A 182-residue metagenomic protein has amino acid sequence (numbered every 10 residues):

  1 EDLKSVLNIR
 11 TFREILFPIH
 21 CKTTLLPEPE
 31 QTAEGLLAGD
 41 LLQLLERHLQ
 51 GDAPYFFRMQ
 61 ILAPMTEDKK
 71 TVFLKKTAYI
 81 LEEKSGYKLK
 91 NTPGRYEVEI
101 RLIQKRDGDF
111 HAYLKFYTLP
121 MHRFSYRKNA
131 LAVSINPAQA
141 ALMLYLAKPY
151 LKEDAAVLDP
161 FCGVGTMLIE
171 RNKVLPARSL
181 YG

Functional and structural regions predicted by a protein language model:
E1-F17, I61-Y79, R101-L151: S-adenosyl-L-methionine
E1-Y87, P93: Non-catalytic nucleic-acid substrate-recognition regions in nucleic-acid-modifying enzymes
K22-Q31, K90-E97, F124-A140, A177: Hydrophobic transmembrane alpha-helix bundles
G51-F56, E97, D107-D109, E153-D154 (+1 more regions): A general structural motif
Y87-R101, V157-F161: Short, surface-exposed recognition loops or helix-turn segments adjacent to catalytic cores
I135-N136, L142-G182: Conserved S-adenosyl-L-methionine
